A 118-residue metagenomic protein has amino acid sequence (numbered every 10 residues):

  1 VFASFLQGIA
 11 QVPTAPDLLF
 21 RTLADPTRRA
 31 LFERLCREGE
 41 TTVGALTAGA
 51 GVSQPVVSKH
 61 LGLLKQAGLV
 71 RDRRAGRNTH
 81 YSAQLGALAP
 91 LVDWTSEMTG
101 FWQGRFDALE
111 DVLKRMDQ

Functional and structural regions predicted by a protein language model:
V1-A15, E33-R37, A89-Q118: Amphipathic alpha-helical dimerization/coiled-coil segments that flank or bridge DNA-binding/regulatory modules
Q11-P55, A75-D93: N-terminal helix-turn-helix DNA-binding core of bacterial DNA-binding proteins
R28, V57-H60, W102: Generic structural signal for conserved hydrophobic packing positions in ordered secondary structure
E33, L61-G62: Core alpha-helical elements of the protein kinase catalytic domain, predominantly the helix directly N-terminal
A48, K59, K65-Q66: Alpha-helical residues within the helix-turn-helix
